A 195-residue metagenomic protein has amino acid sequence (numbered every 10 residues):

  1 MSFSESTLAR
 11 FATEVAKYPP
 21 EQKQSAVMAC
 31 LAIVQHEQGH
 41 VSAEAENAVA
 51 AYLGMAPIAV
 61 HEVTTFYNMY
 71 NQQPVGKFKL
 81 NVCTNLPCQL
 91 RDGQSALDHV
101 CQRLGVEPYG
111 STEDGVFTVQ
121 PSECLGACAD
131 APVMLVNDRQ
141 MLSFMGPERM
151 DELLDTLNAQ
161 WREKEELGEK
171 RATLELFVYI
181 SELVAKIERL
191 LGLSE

Functional and structural regions predicted by a protein language model:
M1-L125, A129-D130, M134-E195: Feature of Fe-S/electron-transfer and energy-metabolism proteins that preferentially highlights extended coupling
